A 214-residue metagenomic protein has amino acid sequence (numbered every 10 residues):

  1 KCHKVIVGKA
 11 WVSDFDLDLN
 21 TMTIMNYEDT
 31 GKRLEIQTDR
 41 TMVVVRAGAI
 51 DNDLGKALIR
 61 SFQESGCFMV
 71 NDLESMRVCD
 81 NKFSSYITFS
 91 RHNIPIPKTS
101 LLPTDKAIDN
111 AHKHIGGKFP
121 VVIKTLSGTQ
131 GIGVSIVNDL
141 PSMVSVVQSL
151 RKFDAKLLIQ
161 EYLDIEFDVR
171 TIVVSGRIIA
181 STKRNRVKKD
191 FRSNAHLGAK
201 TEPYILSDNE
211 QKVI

Functional and structural regions predicted by a protein language model:
K1, K56-R60, Y86, H112 (+2 more regions): Short amphipathic alpha-helical segments and helix-helix/interface helices
K1-V70, P103: ATP-binding N-terminal substructure of ATP-dependent carboxylate-amine bond-forming enzymes
V12-L17, C79, K106, K188: Generic structural signal for helix capping and beta-alpha/helix-loop junctions
Q37-T38, G66, E74-Q160, E166 (+1 more regions): Active-site nucleotide/adenylate-binding loops and adjacent lid/helix of ATP-dependent enzymes
G48-D51, S75-C79, I178, R184-R186: Short glycine-enriched loops at secondary-structure junctions
L54-K56, I132-G133, V169, K183: Short glycine-/acidic-enriched loop or helix-start segments at secondary-structure transitions that form or flank
N71, L101, V173-V174: Generic beta-strand structural signal
L140-I214: ATP-dependent carboxylate/phosphate-activation module, predominantly the ATP-grasp catalytic core and closely related
